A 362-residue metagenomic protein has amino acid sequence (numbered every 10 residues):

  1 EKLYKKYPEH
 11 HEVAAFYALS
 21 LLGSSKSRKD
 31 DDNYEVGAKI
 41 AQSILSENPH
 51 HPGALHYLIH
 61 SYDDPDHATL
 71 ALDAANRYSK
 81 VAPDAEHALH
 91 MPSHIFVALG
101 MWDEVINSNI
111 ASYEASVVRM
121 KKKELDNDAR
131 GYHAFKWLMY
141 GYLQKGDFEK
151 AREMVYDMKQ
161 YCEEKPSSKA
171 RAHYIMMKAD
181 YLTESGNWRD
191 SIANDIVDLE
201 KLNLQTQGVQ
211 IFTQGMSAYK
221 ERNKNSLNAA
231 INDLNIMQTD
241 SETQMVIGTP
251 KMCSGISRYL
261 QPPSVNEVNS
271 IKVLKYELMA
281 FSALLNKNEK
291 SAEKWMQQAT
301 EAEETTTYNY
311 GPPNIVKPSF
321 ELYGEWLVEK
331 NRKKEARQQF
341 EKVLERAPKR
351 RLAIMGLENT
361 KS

Functional and structural regions predicted by a protein language model:
Y4-K6, L45-E47, N76-D84, E114-L125 (+6 more regions): Solenoid-like repeat scaffolds
H11, P49-L55, P83-L89, D128-W137 (+5 more regions): Generic helix N-cap/helix-start motif at coil->alpha-helix transitions
Y17, L21-S24, H56-S61, P92 (+7 more regions): Structural register within alpha-helical repeat arrays
A18-K29, Y62-D66, G100, M120 (+6 more regions): Short coil/turn linking the two alpha-helices of tandem helical-hairpin repeats
L21, R28, S61-Y62, F96 (+6 more regions): Residue at a conserved register position within TPR or TPR-like alpha-solenoid repeats
